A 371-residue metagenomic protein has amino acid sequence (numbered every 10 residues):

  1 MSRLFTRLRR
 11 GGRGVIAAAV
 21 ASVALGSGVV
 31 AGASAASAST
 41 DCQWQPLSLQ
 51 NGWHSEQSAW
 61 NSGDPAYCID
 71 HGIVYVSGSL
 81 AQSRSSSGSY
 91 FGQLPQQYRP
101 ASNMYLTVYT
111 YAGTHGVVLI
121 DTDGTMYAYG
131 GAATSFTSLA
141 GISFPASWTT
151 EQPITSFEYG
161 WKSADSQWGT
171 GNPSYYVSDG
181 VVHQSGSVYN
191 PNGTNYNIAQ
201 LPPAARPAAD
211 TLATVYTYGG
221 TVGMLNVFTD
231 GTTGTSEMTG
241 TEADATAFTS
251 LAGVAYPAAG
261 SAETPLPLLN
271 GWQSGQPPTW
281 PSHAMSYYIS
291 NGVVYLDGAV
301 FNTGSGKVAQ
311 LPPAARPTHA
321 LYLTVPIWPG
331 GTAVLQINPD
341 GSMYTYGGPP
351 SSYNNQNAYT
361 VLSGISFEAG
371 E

Functional and structural regions predicted by a protein language model:
M1-A38: Secretory targeting and sorting signals
S2-F5, S39-Q43, Q57-S62, S86-Q96 (+6 more regions): Extracellular jelly-roll beta-sandwich "head" domains, especially the C-terminal globular C1q domain
H54: Active-site-adjacent loop/helix surface patches within enzyme catalytic domains that shape the substrate-binding cleft
N61-I69, T170-V177, S282-I289: Short amphipathic beta-strand and strand-loop transition segments with alternating hydrophobic
H71, D123, D179, N291 (+1 more regions): Residue-level signal for tight coil/turn positions that link beta-strands
G72-L80, G180-V188, G292-V300: Short, well-ordered beta-strand segments enriched in hydrophobic/aromatic residues
